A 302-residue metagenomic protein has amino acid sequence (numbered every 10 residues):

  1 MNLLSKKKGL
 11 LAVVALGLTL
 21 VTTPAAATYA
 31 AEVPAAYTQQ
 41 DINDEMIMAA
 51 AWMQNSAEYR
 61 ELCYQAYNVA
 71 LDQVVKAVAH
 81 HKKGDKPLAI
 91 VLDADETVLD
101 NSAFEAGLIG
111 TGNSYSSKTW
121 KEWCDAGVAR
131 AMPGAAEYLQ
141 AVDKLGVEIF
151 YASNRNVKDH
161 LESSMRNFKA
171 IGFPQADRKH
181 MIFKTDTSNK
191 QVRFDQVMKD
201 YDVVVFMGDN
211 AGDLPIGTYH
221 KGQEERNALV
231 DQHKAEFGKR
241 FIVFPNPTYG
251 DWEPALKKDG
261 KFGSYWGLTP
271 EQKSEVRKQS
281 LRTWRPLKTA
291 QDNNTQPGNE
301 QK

Functional and structural regions predicted by a protein language model:
N2-L4, L10, L18-L92, K258 (+1 more regions): Non-catalytic pre-domain segments flanking phosphatase-related domains
A36-Q39, L161-K302: C-terminal cap/substrate-recognition subdomain and adjoining C-terminal extension of metal-dependent phosphatase-like
W52-C63, K121-A129, F150-N156, I182-K184: Second-shell loop/turn segments in exported
Q73-H80, E105, Y138-E148, N167-P174 (+3 more regions): Structured segments of extracytoplasmic/periplasmic soluble domains in secreted or envelope-associated proteins
H81, N101, D251-P254: Short, solvent-exposed loop/turn elements at domain surfaces
K83-P87, V98-R130: Active-site neighborhood of HAD-like aspartate-dependent phosphohydrolases
A89-L92, L99-D100, E148-S153, H180-I182 (+2 more regions): Structural recognition of the beta-strand scaffold that forms the well-ordered cores of secreted hydrolase catalytic
E96, A135-F168: Substrate-recognition element of Asp-dependent hydrolases with the DxDx(T/V) motif
